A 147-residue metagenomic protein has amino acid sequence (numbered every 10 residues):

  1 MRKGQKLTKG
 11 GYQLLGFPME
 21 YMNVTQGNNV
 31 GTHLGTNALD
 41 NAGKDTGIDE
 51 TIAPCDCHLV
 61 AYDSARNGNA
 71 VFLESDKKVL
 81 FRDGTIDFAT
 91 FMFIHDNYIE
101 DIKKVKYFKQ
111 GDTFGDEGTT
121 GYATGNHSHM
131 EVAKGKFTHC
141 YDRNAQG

Functional and structural regions predicted by a protein language model:
M1-G16, E20-T25, A42-T46, V79-D83 (+3 more regions): Acidic, glycine-rich catalytic/binding loops that coordinate metals and/or anionic ligands
K9-G11, A38-L39, H58-V60, E117-T119: Intrinsically disordered, low-complexity segments enriched in polar/charged residues with Gly/Pro, especially when
M19-C55: Short glycine/threonine/proline-enriched tight-turn/helix- or strand-capping micro-motif at secondary-structure
G27, Y62-D63, D96, E117-T120: Residue-level recognition of beta-strand microenvironments
G31-H33, E50, A65, G121-T124: Short glycine/serine/proline-enriched coil/turn segments at secondary-structure junctions
E50-A61, D101-E117: Short, well-structured beta-strand-loop connectors
A53-D101, N126-E131: Zn2+-dependent peptidoglycan hydrolase active-site motif and core
A70-L73, F108-A123, M130: Short hydrophobic beta/alpha edge segments that flank linear recognition/processing sites
